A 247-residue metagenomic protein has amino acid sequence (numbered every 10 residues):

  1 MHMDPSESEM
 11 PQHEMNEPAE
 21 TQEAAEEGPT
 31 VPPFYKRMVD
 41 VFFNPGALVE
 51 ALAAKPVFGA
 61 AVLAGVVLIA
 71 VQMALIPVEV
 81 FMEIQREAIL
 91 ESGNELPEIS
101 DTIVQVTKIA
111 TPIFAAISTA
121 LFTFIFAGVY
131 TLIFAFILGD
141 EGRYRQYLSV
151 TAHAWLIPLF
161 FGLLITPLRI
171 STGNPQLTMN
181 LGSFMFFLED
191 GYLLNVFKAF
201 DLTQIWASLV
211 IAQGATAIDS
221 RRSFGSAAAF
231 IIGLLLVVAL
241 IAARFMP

Functional and structural regions predicted by a protein language model:
M1-P32: Low-complexity, intrinsically disordered extramembrane tails and loops of integral membrane proteins
Q12, L96-S100, V106, P167 (+1 more regions): Intrinsically disordered, low-complexity regions
P18-T21, D101-V106, A116, S183-F187: Short hydrophobic/aromatic-rich motifs at helix boundaries and adjacent loops
E26-D40, G191: Coil-to-alpha-helix initiation sites in intrinsically disordered, low-complexity, charged segments
P33-Y35, F42-F160: Selected alpha-helical membrane-embedding segments in polytopic membrane proteins
E141, R145-P247: Hydrophobic alpha-helical transmembrane segments and adjacent short intramembrane/lumenal linkers of inner/organellar
